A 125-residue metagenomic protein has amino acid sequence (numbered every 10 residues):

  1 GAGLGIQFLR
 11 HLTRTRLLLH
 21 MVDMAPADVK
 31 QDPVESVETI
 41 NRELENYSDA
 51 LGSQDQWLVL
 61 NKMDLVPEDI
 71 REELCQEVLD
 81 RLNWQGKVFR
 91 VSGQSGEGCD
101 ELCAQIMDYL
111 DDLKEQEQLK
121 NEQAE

Functional and structural regions predicted by a protein language model:
G1-G5, G96-G98: Glycine-centered flexibility sites
G3-V29, R42-L51: Inter-motif core of Ras-like GTPase G domains
A27-E125: C-terminal-of-GTPase-core extension/linker across diverse P-loop GTPases
